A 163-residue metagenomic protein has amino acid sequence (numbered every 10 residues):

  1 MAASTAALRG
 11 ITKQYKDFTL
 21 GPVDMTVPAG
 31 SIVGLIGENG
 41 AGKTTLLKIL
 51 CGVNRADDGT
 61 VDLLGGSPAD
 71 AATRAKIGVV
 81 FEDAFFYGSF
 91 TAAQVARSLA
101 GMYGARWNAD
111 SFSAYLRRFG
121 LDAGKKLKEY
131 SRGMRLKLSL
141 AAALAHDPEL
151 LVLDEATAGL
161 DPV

Functional and structural regions predicted by a protein language model:
L8-I11, F18-P28, G59: Conserved beta-strand
V33, T44-V53: Short, conserved post-Walker A segment of ABC-type ATPase nucleotide-binding domains
I36-E38: The feature captures the beta-strand-to-loop junction immediately N-terminal to the Walker
C51, G59-T73: Conserved ABC transporter NBD signature motif
D83-L138: ABC-family P-loop ATPase nucleotide-binding domains
D147: Conserved catalytic motifs of ABC-family nucleotide-binding domains
L151-E155, L160: Catalytic Walker B motif of ABC-type/P-loop ATPase nucleotide-binding domains
